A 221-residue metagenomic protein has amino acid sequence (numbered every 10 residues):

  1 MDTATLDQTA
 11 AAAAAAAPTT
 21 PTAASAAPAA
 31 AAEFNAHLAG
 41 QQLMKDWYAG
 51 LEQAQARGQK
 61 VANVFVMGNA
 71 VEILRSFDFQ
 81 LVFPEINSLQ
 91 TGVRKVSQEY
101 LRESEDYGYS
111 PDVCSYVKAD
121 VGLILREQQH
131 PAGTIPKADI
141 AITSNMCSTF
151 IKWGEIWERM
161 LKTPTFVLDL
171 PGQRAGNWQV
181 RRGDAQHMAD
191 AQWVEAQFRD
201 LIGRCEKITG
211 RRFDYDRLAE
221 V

Functional and structural regions predicted by a protein language model:
M1-V221: An N-terminal assembly and electron-transfer interface module characteristic of large anaerobic redox and radical
